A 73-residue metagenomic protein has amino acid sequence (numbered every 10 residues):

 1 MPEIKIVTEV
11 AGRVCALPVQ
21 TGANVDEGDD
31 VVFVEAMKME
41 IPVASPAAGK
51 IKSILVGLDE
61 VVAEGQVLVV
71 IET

Functional and structural regions predicted by a protein language model:
M1-R13, F33-P46, T73: Short beta-strand-turn/beta-hairpin segments enriched in glycine/proline and small hydrophobics that form edge-strand
V10, A16-Q20, N24, S53-V56: Short histidine-centered loop motifs in beta-beta connectors
L17, M37-M39, L55, L68: Generic leucine side-chain signal with a strong bias for well-ordered alpha-helical environments
Q20-V31, L58-L68: Short, well-structured beta-strand-loop connectors
K52, V69-E72: Short alpha-helical linear motifs
